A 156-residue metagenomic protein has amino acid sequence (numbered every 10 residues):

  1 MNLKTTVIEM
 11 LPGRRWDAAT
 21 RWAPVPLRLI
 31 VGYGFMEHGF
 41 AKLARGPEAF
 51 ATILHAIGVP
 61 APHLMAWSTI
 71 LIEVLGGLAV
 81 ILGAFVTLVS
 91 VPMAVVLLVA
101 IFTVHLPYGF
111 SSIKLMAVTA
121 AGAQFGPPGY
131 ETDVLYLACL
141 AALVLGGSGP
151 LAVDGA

Functional and structural regions predicted by a protein language model:
M1-A44, H63-L71, L75-A156: Extended, low-polarity transmembrane helix blocks
A44-L64: Membrane-interface interhelical connector segments
